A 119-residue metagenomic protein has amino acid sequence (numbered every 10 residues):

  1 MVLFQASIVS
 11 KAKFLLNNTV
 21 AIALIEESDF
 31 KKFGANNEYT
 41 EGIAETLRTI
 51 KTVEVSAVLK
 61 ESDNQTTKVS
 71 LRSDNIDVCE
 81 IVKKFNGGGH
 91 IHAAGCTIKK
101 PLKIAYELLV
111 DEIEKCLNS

Functional and structural regions predicted by a protein language model:
M1-F85, G89-S119: Hydrophobic helix-and-loop "lid/oligomerization" segment in the mid-to-C-terminal part of catalytic domains
